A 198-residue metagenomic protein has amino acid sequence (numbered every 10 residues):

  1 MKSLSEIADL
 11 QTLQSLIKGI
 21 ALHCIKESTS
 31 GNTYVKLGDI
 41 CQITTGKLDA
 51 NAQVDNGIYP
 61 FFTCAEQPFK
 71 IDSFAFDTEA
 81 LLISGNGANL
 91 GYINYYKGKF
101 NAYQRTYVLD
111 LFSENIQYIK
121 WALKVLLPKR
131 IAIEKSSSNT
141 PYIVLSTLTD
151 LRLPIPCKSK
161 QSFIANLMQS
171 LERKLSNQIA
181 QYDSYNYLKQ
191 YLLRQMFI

Functional and structural regions predicted by a protein language model:
M1-K18, N32, T149-L193: Amphipathic alpha-helical segments
D9-L48, A52-T63, Y187: Non-catalytic DNA-recognition/assembly elements of restriction-modification systems
G19, S28, K135-P141: Charged, alpha-helix-forming regions
L37-D49, Y59-K70, F74-Y92, K97-T106 (+2 more regions): Short Ser/Thr-interspersed hydrophobic loop/turn segments at strand-loop and sheet-helix junctions that line or gate
N51-Q53, I133-K135, I179-D183: A short, aromatic/hydrophobic, helix- or strand-capping loop or linear motif that either lines the entrance/gate
F100-T106, S136-S159: A short glycine-rich beta-alpha junction/loop motif
Y118-I119, I164: Hydrophobic side chains in well-ordered alpha-helices
Q195-I198: Short hydrophobic/aromatic patches at helix-to-coil boundaries
